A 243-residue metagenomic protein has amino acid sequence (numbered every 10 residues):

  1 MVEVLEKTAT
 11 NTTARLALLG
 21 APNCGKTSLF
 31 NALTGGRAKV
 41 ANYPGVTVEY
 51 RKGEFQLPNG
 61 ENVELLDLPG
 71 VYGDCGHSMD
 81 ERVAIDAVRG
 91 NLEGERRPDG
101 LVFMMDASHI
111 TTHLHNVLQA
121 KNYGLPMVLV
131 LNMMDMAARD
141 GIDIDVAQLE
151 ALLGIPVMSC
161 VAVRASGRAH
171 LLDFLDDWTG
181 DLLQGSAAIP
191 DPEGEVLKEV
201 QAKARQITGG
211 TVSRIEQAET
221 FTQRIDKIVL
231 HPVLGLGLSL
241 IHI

Functional and structural regions predicted by a protein language model:
V2-G73: Conserved G1/Walker A P-loop phosphate-binding module
G45, G70-Y72, A107-T111, M133-A138 (+1 more regions): Conserved nucleotide-binding/hydrolysis micro-motifs of P-loop NTPases
A87-P156: Conserved C-terminal guanine-recognition region of P-loop GTPase G domains, centered on the G4
A137-G185: Canonical P-loop GTPase G-domain recognition
S186-T208: Long, well-ordered amphipathic alpha-helical subdomains in the mid-to-C-terminal portions of large enzyme subunits
G209-T222: Short, membrane-interfacial amphipathic segments enriched in basic
T222-L234: Alpha-helical membrane-interface segments at transmembrane helix boundaries
I241-I243: Conserved small/polar residues in nucleotide/adenosyl-binding loops
